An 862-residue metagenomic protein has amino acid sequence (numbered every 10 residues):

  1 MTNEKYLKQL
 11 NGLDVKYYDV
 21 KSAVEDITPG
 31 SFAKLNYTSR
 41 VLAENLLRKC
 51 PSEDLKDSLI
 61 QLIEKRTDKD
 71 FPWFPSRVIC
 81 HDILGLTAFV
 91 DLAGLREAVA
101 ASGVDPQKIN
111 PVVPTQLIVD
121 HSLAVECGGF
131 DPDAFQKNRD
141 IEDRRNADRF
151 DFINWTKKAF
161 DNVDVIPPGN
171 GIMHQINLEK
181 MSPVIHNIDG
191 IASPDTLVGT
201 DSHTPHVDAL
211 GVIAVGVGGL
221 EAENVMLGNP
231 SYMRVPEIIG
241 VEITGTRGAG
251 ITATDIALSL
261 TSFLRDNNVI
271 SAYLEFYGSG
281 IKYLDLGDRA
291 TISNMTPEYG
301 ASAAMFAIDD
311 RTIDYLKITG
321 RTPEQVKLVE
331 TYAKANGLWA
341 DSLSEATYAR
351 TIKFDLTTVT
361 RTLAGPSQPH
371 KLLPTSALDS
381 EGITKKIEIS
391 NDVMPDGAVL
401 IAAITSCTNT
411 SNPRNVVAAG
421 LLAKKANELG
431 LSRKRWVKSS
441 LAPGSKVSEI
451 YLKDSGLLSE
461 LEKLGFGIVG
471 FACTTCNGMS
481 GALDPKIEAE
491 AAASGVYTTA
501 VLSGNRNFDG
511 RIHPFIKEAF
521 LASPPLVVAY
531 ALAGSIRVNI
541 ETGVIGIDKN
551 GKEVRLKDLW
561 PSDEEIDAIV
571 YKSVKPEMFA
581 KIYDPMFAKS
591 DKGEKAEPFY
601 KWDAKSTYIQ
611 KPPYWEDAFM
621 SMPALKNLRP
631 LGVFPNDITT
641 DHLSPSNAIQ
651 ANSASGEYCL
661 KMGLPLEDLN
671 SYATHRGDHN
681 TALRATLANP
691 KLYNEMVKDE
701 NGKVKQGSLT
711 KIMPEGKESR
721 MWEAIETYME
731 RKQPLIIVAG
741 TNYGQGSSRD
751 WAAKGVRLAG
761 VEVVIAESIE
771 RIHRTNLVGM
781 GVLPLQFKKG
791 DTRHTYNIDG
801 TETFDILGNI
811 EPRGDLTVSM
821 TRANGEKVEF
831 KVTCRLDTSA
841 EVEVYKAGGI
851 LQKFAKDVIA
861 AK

Functional and structural regions predicted by a protein language model:
M1-D140, L284-N294, E298-T322, A604-S644 (+2 more regions): N-terminal amphipathic, basic-rich helices that act as targeting or association modules
T38, I188-E330, W339, N415-A418 (+5 more regions): Mobile "lid/hinge" segments at catalytic clefts and subdomain interfaces of large enzymes
P51-I243, D255-L258, R361-A364, S376-A472 (+9 more regions): Long, structured ligand/cofactor-binding scaffold of large enzymes
F74, A93-D148, G278-I383, E541-W602 (+2 more regions): Terminal amphipathic helices with adjacent charged low-complexity linkers/tails
C80-G85, F276-Y283, S302, R311-T319 (+2 more regions): Conserved short loop/turn motifs at secondary-structure junctions
Y277-L284, N505, E726-E770: Extracellular/luminal Protease-associated
D548-D563, I569, H773-V844, Q852-K853: Acidic, glycine-rich flexible loop/linker segments
